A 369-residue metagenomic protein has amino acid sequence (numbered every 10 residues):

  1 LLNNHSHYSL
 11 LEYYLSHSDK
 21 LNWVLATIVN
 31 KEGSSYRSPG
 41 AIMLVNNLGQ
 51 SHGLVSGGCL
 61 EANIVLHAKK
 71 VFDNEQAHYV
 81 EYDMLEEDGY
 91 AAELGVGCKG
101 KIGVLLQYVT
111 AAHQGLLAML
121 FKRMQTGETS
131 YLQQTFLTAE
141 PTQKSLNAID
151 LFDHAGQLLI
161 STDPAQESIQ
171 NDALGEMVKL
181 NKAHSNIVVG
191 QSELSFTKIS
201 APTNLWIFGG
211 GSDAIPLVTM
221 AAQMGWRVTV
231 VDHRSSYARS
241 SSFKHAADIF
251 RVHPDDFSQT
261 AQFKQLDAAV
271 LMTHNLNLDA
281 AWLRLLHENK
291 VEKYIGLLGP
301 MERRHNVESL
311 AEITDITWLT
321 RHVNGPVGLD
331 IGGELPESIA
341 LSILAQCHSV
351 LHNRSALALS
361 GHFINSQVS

Functional and structural regions predicted by a protein language model:
L1-H233, S241, A246, L266-D267 (+2 more regions): Segments forming oxygen-rich coordination pockets for charged ligands
D213, S236, R303: Conserved Rossmann-like nucleotide-cofactor binding loop
T229, F250, N324: General small-molecule cofactor/ligand-binding pocket signal
V231, A268-A269, T273-D279, R284-L310: ADP-ribose/adenylate-binding Rossmann-like module
R239-S242, T260-A261, H305-E308: Short, charged, surface-exposed secondary-structure boundary motifs
A247-H253: Conserved SAM-binding strand-loop segment of SAM-dependent methyltransferases
D255-Q265: Short amphipathic alpha-helix with an adjacent loop that forms part of the alpha/beta core around
E292, L297-S369: Adenosine-phosphate binding glycine-rich loop
